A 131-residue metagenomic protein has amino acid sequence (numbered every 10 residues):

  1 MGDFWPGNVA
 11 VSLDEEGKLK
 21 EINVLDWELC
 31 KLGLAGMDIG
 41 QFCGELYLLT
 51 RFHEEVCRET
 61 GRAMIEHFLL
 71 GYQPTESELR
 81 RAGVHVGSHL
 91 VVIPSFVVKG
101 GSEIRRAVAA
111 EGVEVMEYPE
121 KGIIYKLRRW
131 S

Functional and structural regions predicted by a protein language model:
M1-M37: Active-site acidic catalytic loop and adjacent metal/ATP-binding pocket of ATP-dependent phosphoryl transfer enzymes
E16-K18, S77-R80, R106, A110 (+1 more regions): Polar/charged alpha-helical tracts
K20, L32, G83, I93-V97 (+1 more regions): Generic secretory/membrane-interface signal
E28-C30, H53, P74-G83: Acidic, serine/threonine- and proline-rich low-complexity regulatory regions
G36-T75, H89-R106: Active-site activation/catalytic loop segments of kinase-like enzymes and analogous catalytic loops in related
A63, A82-H85: Residues within HEAT/ARM-like alpha-solenoid scaffolds
K99-S131: Regulatory N- and C-terminal appendages and interdomain linkers associated with kinase/kinase-like NTP transferase
